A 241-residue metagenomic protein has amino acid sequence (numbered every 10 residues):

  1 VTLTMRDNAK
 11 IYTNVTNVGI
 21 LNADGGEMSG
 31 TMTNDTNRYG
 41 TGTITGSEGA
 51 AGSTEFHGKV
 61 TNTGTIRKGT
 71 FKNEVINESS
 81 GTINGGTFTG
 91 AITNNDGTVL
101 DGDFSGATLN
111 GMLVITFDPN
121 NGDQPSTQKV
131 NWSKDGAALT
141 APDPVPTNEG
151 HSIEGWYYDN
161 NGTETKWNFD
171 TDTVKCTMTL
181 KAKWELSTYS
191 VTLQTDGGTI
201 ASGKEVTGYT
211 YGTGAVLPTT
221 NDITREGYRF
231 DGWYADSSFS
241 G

Functional and structural regions predicted by a protein language model:
V1-N14, V18-N110, N148: Extracellular beta-strand-rich, repetitive "passenger/adhesive" scaffolds that bind or process carbohydrates
N110-G241: Secondary-structure capping and domain/repeat boundary segments
